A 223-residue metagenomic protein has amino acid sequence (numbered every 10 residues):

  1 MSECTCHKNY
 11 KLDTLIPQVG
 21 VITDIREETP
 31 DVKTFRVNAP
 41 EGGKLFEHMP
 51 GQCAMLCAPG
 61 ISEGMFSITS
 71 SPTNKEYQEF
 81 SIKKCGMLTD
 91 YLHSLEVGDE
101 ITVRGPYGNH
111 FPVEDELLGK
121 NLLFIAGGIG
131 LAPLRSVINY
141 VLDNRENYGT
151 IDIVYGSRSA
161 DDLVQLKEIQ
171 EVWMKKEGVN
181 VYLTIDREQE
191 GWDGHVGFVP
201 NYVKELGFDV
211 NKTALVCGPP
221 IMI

Functional and structural regions predicted by a protein language model:
M1: Intrinsically disordered, low-complexity terminal tails/loops enriched in metal-binding residues
C4-D99, S157-S159, D186-R187: Ferredoxin-reductase
K8, M87-I223: FNR/FR-type flavoprotein reductase catalytic core
